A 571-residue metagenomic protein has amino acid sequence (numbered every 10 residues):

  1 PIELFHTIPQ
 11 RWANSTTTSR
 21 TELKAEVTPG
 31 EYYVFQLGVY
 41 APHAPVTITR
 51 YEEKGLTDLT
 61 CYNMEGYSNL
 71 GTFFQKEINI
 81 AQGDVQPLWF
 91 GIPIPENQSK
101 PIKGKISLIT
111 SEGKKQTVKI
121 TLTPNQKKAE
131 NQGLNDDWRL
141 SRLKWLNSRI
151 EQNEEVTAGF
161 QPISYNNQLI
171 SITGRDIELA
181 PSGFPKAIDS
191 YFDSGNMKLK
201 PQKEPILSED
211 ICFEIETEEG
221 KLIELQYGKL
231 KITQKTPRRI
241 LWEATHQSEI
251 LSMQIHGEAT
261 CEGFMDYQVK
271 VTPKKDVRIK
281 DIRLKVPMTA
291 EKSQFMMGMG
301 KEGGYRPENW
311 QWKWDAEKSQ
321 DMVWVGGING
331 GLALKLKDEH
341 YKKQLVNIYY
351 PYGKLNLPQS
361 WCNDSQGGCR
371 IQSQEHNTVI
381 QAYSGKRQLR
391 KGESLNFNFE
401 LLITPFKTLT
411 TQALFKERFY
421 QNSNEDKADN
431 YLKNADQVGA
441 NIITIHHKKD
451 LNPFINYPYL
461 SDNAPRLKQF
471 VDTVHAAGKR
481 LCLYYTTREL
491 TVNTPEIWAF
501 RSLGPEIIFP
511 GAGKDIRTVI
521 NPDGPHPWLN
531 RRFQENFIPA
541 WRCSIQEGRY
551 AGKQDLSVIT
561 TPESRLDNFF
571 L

Functional and structural regions predicted by a protein language model:
P1-S19, P42-F90, Q98: Surface-exposed binding patches on compact interaction domains or structured appendages
R20-H43: Contiguous beta-strand segments within globular domains
Y33-Q36, A81-G91, Q116-T117, R387-P405: Short Pro-Gly-centered flexible turn/kink motifs
L37, K100-E112: A short beta-strand micro-motif common to beta-rich folds, especially ectodomain repeats
S68-L70, Q75-N79, W89-S99, Q126-K391: Beta-strand/loop-rich accessory regions of lumenal/periplasmic or secreted enzymes, predominantly carbohydrate-active
Q168, I172-A180, D426-D450: Catalytic domains of carbohydrate-active enzymes, especially glycoside hydrolases
F415-D426, H446-P465, Q546-F570: The substrate-binding groove and active-site-proximal loops of carbohydrate-active enzymes, especially glycoside
L483-F570: Active-site-adjacent "subsite" loops/lids of carbohydrate-active enzymes
